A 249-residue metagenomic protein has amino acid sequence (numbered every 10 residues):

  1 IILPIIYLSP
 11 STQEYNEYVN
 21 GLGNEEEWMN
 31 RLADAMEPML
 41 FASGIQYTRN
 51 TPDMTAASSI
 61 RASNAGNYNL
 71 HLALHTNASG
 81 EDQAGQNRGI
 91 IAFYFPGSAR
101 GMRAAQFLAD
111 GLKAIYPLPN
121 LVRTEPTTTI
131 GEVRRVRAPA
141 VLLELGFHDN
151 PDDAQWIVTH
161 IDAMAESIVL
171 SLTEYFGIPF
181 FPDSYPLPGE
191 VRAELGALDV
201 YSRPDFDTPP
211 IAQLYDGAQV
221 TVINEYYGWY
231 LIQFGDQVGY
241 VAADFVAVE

Functional and structural regions predicted by a protein language model:
I1, S63-G66, A84-Q86, V133-R137 (+2 more regions): Extracellular/periplasmic catalytic domains that process cell-envelope and extracellular macromolecules
I1-L3, E174-E190, V248-E249: Low-complexity, Pro/Thr/Ser/Gly/Ala-rich linker/spacer regions in secreted, extracellular modular proteins
I2-I90, F95-A99: Catalytic-core regions of hydrolytic enzymes
Y7-Y18, G23, G66, H71-G80 (+1 more regions): Active-site-adjacent mobile loop/cap segments within catalytic or ligand-binding domains
Q13-Y15, D53-A56, T76-D82, G97-R100 (+5 more regions): Solvent-exposed loop/turn segments at secondary-structure junctions within structured extracellular/periplasmic domains
R31-F41, R100-P117, A154-D183: Long, well-ordered alpha-helical scaffolding segments within enzyme catalytic domains, especially pronounced
S59, L70, P96-F147, P188: Catalytic cores of processing enzymes, dominated by hydrolases/peptidases, characterized by acidic/His-rich
Y185-P188, R192-Q233, V238, F245: Beta-loop motif signature
